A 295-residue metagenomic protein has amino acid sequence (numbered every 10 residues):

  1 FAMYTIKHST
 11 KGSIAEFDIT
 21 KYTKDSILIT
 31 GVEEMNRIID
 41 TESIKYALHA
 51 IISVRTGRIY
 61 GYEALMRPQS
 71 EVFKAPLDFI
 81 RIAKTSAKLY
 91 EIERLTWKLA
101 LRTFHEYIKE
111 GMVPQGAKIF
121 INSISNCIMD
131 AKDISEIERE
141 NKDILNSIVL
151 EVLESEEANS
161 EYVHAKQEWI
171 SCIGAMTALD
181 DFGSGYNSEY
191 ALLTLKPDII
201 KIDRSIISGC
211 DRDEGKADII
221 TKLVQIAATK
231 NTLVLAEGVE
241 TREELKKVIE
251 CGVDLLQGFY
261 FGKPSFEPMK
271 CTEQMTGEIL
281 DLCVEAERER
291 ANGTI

Functional and structural regions predicted by a protein language model:
F1-A47, R55, K74, I82-L89 (+2 more regions): C-di-GMP signaling machinery
A2, A100, L223: Aromatic/hydrophobic pocket-lining residues that form π-stacking "cages" and hydrophobic walls in ligand
I14, Y90-H164, G238: Catalytic core of bacterial c-di-GMP phosphodiesterases, primarily the EAL and HD-GYP domains, capturing alpha-helical
I19-T23, S53-R58, P68-V72, I124-C127 (+2 more regions): EAL-family c-di-GMP phosphodiesterase catalytic domain
T30, I134-I137, H164-A165, E214-T221: Charged helix-capping and loop-helix junction motifs
Y60-E63, S147: Short beta-strand edge/capping elements of PAS-family sensory modules
A64, A75-D78: Cytosolic catalytic headpiece of P-type ATPases
H105, K142, H164-G174, T221-A228 (+1 more regions): Surface-exposed amphipathic alpha-helices with a cationic face
